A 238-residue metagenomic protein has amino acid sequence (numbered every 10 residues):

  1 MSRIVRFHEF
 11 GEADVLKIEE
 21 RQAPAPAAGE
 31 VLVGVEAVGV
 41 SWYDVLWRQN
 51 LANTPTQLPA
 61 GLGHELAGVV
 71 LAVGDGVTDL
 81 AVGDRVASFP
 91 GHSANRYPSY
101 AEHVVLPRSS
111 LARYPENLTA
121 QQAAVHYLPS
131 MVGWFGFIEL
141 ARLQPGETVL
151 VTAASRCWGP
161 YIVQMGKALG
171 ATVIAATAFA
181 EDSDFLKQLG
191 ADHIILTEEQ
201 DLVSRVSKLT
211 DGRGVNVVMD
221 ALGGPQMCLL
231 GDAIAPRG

Functional and structural regions predicted by a protein language model:
Q22-V40, L51-H92: Glycine-rich beta-strand-centered segment in the early N-terminal region that forms part of a ligand/cofactor-binding
G83, A101, G146, A191 (+1 more regions): Local beta-strand N-terminus motif with an aromatic residue
A94-R108: A structural motif shared across PLP-dependent enzymes of the aminotransferase-like
E116-T119, R142-T148, G212-R213: Short helix-loop-beta connector
A124-Q200, G231: Mid-domain Rossmann-like dinucleotide-binding core that forms the NAD(H)/NADP(H) cofactor-binding site
L189, H193-G238: Glycine-rich cofactor phosphate-binding loops and adjacent beta1-alpha1 units of small-molecule cofactor enzyme domains
